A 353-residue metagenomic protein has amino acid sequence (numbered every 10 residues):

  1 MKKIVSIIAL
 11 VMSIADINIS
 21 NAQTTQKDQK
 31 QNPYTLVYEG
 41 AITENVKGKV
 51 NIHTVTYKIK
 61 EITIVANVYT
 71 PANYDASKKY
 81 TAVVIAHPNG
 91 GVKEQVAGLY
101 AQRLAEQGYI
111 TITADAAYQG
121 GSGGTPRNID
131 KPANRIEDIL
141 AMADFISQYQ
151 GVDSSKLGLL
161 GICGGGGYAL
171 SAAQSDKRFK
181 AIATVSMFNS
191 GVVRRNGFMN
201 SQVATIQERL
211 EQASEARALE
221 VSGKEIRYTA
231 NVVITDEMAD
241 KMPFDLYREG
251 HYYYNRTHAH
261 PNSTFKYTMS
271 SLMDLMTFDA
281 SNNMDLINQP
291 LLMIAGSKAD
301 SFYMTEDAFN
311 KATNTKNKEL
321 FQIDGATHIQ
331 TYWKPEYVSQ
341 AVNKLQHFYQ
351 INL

Functional and structural regions predicted by a protein language model:
K30-K78: N-terminal cap/lid segment of alpha/beta-hydrolase-fold proteins
S77-P88: Short beta-strand element of the alpha/beta-hydrolase
G90-Q102, A116, T305: The serine-hydrolase catalytic nucleophile loop
R103-G123: Conserved alpha/beta-hydrolase
I129-Q150: Alpha/beta-hydrolase active-site loop
L170-H251: Alpha/beta-hydrolase-fold enzymes
I287, M293-A295: Short beta-strand/loop motif that positions the catalytic acidic residue of the alpha/beta-hydrolase fold
A326-V338: Catalytic histidine-centered segment of alpha/beta-hydrolase-like enzymes
